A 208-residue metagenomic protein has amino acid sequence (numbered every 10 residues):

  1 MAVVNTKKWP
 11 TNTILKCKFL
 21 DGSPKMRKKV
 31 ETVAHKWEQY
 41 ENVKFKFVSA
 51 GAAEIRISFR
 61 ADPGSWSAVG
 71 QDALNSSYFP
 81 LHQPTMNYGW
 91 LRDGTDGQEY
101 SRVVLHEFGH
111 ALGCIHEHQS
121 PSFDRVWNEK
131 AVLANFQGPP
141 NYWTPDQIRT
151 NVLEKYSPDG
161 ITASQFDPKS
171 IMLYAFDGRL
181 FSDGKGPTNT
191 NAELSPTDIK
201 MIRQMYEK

Functional and structural regions predicted by a protein language model:
M1-K208: Zinc-dependent metalloendopeptidases
